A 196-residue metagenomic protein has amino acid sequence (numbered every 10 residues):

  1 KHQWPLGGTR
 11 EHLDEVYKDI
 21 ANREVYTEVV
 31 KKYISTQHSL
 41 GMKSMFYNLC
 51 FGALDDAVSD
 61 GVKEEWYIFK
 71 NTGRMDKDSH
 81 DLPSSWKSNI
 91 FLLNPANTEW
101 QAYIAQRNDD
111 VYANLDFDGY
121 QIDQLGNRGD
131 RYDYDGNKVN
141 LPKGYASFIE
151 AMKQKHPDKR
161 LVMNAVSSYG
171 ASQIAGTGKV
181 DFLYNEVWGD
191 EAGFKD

Functional and structural regions predicted by a protein language model:
K1-T9, N114-G119: Catalytic domains of carbohydrate-active enzymes, especially glycoside hydrolases
H2, G52, R128: Feature marks short, surface-exposed loop/turn motifs that line or immediately flank catalytic pockets and channel
Q3-N22, D130-G136: Surface-exposed, active-site-proximal loop segments in enzymatic domains
W4-L6, I20, E24, H80-D81 (+1 more regions): Short hydrophobic/aromatic-rich motifs at helix boundaries and adjacent loops
R10-E15, V58-N71, Y134-N137, G176-V180: Short low-complexity, flexible loop/linker segments enriched in glycine and/or proline with clustered acidic
R23-T36, M42-L115: Active-site-adjacent "subsite" loops/lids of carbohydrate-active enzymes
S35, S39-M42, Q154-R160: Structural alpha-beta junctions
L92-L183, W188-K195: Active-site neighborhood of glycoside hydrolase catalytic domains
